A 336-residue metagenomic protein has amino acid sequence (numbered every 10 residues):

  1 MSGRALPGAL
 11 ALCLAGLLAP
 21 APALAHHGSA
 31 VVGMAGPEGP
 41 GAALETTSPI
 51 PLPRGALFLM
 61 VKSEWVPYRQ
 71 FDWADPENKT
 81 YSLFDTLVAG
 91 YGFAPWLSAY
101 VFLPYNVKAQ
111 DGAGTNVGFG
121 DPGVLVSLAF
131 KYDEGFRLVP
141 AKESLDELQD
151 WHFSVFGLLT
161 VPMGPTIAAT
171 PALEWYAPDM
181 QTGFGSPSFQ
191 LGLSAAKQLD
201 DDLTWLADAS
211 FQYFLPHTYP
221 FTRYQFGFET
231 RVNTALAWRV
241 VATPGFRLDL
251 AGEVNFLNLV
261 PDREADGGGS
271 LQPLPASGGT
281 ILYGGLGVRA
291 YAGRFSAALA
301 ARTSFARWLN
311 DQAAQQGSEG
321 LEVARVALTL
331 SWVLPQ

Functional and structural regions predicted by a protein language model:
A23-K62, Y132-S154, P165, Q336: Outer-membrane beta-barrel biogenesis signature
S29-A35, P53, E64-D85, P171-M180: Surface-exposed strand-loop-strand hairpins of Gram-negative outer-membrane beta-barrel proteins
A42-E45, G55-L57, V61, L83-L87 (+6 more regions): Hydrophobic, lipid-facing positions within transmembrane beta-strands of outer-membrane proteins
I50-L52, S63, Y91, L103 (+7 more regions): Residue-level signature of outer-membrane beta-barrel architecture
R54, A94-S98, N106, K131-G135 (+4 more regions): Outer-membrane beta-barrel channels and translocator barrels
L59-S63, V101, V126, F153-G157 (+6 more regions): Membrane-embedded beta-strand positions of outer-membrane beta-barrel proteins
E64-A74, Y132, T222-Q336: Outer membrane beta-barrel transmembrane domains
V107-T222, Q336: Outer-membrane pore/translocation modules
